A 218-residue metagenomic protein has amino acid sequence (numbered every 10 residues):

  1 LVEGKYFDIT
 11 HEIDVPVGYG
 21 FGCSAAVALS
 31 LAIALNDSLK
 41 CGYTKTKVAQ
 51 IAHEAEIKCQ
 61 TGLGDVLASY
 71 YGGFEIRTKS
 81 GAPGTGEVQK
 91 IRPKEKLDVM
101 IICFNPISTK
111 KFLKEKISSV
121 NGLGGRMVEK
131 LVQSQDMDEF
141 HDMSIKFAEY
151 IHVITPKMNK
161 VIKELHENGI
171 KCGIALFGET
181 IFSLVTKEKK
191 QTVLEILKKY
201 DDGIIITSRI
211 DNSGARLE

Functional and structural regions predicted by a protein language model:
G4-F7, L63-G64, Y71-G72, E95-D98 (+1 more regions): Short coil/turn connectors at secondary-structure junctions
G4-G18, I51: Glycine- and acidic-rich phosphate- and metal-coordinating loops
F7-H11, G62, G173-A175, T207: General beta-strand structural signal in soluble alpha/beta enzymes
F21-K45: DPxDG-like acidic metal-binding loop motif
K45-Q89: Alpha/beta catalytic cores of group-transfer enzymes, especially the acyltransferase/condensing modules of polyketide
G86-E218: C-terminal nucleotide
